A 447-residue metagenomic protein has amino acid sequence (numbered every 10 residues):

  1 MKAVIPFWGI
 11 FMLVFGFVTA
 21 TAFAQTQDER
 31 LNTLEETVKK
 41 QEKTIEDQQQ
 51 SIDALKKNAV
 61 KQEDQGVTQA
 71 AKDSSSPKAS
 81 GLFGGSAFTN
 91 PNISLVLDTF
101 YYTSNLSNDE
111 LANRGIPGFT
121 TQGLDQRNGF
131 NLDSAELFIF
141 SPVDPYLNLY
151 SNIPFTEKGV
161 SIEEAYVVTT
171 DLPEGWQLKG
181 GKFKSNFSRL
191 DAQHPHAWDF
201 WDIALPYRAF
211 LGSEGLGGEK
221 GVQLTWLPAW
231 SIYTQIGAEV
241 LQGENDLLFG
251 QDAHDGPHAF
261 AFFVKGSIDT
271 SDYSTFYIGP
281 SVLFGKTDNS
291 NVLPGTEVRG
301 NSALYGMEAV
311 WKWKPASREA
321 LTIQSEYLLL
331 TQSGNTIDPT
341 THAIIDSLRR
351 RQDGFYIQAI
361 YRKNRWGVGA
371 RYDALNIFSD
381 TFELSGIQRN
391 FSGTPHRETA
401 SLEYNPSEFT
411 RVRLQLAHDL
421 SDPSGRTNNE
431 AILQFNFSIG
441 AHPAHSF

Functional and structural regions predicted by a protein language model:
M1-P6: Positively charged n-region of N-terminal signal peptides that target proteins for export
W8-T19: Bacterial N-terminal signal peptides
F23-T120, Y233, A444-F447: N-terminal periplasmic/intermembrane-space "pro-region" immediately following the signal or transit peptide
A79-D246, G256-D272, W311, D353 (+1 more regions): Outer membrane beta-barrel
L124, T169, D191, D272-F447: Outer-membrane beta-barrel pore domains
G129, I153-I162, F249-D255, R299 (+2 more regions): Solvent-exposed loop/turn segments connecting transmembrane beta-strands in outer-membrane beta-barrel proteins
I236-G237, L247-D252, S290-P294: A short secondary-structure junction signal
A253-F260, T340-H342: Short, surface-exposed, charged loop/turn segments at secondary-structure junctions
